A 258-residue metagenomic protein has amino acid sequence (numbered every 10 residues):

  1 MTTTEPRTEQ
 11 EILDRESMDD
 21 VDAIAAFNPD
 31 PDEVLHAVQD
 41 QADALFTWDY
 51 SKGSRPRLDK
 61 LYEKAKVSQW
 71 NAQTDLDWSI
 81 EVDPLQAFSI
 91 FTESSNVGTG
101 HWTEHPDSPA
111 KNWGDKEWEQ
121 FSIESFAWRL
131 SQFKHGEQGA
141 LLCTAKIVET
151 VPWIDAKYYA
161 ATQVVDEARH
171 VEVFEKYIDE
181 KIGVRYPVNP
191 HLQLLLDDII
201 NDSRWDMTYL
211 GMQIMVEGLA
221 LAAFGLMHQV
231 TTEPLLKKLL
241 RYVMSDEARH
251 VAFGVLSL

Functional and structural regions predicted by a protein language model:
M1-A145, E149-K157, E180-P187, H191 (+2 more regions): Terminal targeting/low-complexity segments that flank the catalytic cores of oxidoreductases
F126-G136, A140, D202-T232, L236-L239: Acidic/histidine-rich alpha-helical segments that form the ligand environment of transition-metal centers
I147-Y158, K181-V184, F224-Y242, L256-L258: Inter-helical turn/loop segments and adjacent helix faces that build the functional surface of alpha-helical bundle
W153-G183: Carboxylate/His-rich catalytic cores and anion/metal-binding grooves
Q163, Y242-E247: Transmembrane helix-bundle signature of multi-pass membrane transporters/permeases
R169, F174, A248-R249, G254: Outer-membrane beta-barrel domain signature
Y186-N201, F224-V230: Conserved catalytic-core motifs characterized by acidic clusters
I200, R204, V255-L258: Extended amphipathic alpha-helical segments with heptad-repeat/coiled-coil character used for oligomerization, fusion
